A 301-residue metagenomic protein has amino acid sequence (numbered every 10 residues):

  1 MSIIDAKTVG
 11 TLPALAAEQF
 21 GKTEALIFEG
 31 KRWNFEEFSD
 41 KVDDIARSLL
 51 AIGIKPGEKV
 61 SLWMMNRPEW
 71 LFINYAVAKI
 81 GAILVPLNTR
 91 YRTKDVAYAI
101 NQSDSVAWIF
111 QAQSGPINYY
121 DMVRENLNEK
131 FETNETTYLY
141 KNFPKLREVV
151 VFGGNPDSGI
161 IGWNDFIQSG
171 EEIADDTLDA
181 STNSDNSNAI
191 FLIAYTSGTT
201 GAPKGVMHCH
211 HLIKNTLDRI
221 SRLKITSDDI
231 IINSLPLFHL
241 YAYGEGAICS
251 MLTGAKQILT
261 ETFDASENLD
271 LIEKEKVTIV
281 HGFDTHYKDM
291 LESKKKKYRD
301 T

Functional and structural regions predicted by a protein language model:
I3-A6, A14, K22-Y75, R92-A97 (+3 more regions): Conserved AMP-binding/adenylate-forming core of the ANL superfamily
A6, G21-E24, N142-L146, V150-V151 (+5 more regions): Conserved pre-ATP/AMP-binding loop-to-beta segment of ANL
A16, A99, W108, V149 (+3 more regions): Residue-level signal for inorganic ion chemistry
I52, A82-Q168: Structural core segment of the AMP-binding/adenylate-forming
E58-K59, M65-V85, T89-T93, N101-A107 (+3 more regions): A short helix-loop-beta submotif of the ANL/AMP-binding
V60, V77, I190, T196-T199 (+4 more regions): Conserved S/T- and glycine-rich ATP-binding loop of Class I adenylate-forming
M64-M65, V85-N101, A112-N118, A255-E275 (+1 more regions): ATP-dependent adenylate-forming carboxylate-activation enzymes
K214-I230, F238-Y298: Conserved AMP-binding/adenylation subdomain of ANL enzymes
